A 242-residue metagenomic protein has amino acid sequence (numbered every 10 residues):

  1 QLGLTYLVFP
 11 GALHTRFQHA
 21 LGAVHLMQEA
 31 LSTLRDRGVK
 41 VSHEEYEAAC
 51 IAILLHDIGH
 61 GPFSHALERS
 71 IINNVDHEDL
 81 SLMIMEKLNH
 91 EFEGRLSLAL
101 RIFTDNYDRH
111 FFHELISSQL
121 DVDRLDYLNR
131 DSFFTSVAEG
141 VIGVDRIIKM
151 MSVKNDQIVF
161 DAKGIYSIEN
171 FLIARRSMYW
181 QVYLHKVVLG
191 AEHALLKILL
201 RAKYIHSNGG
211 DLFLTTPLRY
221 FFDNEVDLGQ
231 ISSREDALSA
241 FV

Functional and structural regions predicted by a protein language model:
Q1-A48, I58-V242: Histidine-centered, transition-metal-coordinating active-site segments
I51-A52: Alpha-helical scaffold segments that flank or form the walls of functional sites
L55: Aromatic-lined, polymer-binding surfaces characteristic of secreted/periplasmic polysaccharide-degrading enzymes
